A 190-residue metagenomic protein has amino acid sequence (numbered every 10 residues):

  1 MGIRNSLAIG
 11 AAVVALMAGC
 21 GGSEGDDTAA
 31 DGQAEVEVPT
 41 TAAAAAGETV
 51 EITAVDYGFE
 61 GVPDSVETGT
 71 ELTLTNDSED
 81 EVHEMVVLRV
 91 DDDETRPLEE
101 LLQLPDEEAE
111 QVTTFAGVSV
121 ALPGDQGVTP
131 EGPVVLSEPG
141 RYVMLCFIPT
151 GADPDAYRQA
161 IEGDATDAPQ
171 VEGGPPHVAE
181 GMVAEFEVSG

Functional and structural regions predicted by a protein language model:
M1, D26, V38-P39: A detector of low-complexity, intrinsically disordered, Ser/Thr/Gly/Pro/Ala-rich segments
M1-A18: Sec-dependent bacterial lipoprotein signal peptides
C20, L74-T75: Primarily hydrophobic membrane-targeting regions of prokaryotic envelope proteins
C20-G32: Bacterial lipoprotein signal-peptidase II cleavage site
D31-V55: N-terminal low-complexity, Pro/Thr/Ser-rich intrinsically disordered segments that act as propeptides or flexible
T53-A54, G58, D64-E67, T75-M85 (+1 more regions): Extracellular/periplasmic metallocenter environments
N76-E108: Contiguous segments within soluble domain cores/interaction surfaces
